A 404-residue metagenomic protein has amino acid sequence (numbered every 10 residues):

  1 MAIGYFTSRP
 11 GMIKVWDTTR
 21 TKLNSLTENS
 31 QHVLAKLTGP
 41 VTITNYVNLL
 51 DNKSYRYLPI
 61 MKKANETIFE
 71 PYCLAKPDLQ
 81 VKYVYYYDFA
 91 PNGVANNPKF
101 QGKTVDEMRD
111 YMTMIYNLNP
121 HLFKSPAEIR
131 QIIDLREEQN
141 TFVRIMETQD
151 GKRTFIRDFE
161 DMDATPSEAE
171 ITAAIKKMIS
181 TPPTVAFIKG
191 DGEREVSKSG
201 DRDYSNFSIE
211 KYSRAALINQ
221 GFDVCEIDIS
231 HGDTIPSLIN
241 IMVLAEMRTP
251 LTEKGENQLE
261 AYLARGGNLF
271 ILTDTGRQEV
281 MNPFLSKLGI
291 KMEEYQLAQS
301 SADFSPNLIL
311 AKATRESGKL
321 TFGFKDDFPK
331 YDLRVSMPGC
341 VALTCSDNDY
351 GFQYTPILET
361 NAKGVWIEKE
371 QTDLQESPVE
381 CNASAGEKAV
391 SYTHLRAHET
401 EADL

Functional and structural regions predicted by a protein language model:
A2-Q149, F155-A164, E168-A174, P182 (+4 more regions): Juxtamembrane extramembrane loops of integral membrane proteins
V41, R144, T154, I290 (+1 more regions): A broad, low-specificity signal marking well-ordered, structured residues that form hydrophobic/aromatic
N48, G151, S180, I290 (+1 more regions): Residue-level marker of positions within ordered structural domains that often coincide with functionally constrained
L74-P77, K176, S180, A264 (+1 more regions): Sec-exported extracytoplasmic/periplasmic mature domains
Y204-E399: Acidic, S/T/G-rich, low-cysteine, solvent-exposed domains in lumenal/extracellular/periplasmic regions of secretory
E401-L404: N-terminal low-complexity segments that are often proline-rich with Ser/Thr-Pro
